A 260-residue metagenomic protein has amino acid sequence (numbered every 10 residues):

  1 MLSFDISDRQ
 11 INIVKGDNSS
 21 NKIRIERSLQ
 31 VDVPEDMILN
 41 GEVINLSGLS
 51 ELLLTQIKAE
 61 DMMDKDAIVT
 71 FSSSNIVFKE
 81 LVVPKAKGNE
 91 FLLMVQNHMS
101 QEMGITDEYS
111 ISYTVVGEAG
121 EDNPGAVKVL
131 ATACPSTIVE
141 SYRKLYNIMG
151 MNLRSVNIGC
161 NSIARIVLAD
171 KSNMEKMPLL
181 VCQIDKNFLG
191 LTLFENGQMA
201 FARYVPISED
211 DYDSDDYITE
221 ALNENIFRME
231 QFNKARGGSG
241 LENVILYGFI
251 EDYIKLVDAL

Functional and structural regions predicted by a protein language model:
M1-D32, A67-S72, L168-Y204: Gly/Thr-rich phosphate-binding beta-strand-loop-beta motif of the actin/hexokinase/Hsp70
I13, V69, H98-M99, Y146 (+3 more regions): Buried hydrophobic packing residues in well-ordered domains
S28-K58, D210-E230: N-terminal phosphate-binding loop and adjacent alpha-helix
S47-E60, V167-M177: Phosphate-interacting basic helix/loop segments used at nucleotide- and nucleic-acid interfaces
L53-A67, M149, F227-N243: Phosphate/pyrophosphate-binding loops at sites that engage ATP/ADP/AMP, CoA/4′-phosphopantetheine, polyphosphate
D66-A169: Active-site neighborhood for divalent-cation/phosphate handling
N187-F188, T192-L222, Q231: Redox- and metal-dependent alpha/beta enzyme cores, enriched for Fe-S-associated oxidoreductases and cofactor-handling
S239-L260: Glycine-rich phosphate-binding loops at beta-strand->alpha-helix junctions
